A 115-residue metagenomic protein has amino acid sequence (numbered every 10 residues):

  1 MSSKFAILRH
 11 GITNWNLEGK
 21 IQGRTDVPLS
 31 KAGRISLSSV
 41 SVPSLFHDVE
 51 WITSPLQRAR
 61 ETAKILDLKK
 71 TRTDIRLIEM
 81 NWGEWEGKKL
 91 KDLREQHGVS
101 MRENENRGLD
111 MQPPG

Functional and structural regions predicted by a protein language model:
L8-K69, Q96: Active-site-proximal alpha-helix that buttresses catalytic centers in soluble enzyme cores
L66-G115: Phosphate-handling substructures
